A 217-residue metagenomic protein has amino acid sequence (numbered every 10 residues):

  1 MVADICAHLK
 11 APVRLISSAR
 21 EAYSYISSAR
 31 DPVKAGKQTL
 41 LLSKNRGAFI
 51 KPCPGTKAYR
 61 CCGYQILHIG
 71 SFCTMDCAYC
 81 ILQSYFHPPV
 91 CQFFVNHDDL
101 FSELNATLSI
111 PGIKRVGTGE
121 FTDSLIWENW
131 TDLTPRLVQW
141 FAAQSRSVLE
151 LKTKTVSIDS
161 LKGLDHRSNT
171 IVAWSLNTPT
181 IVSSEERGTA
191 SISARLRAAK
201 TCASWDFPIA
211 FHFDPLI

Functional and structural regions predicted by a protein language model:
M1-G63: Flexible, acidic/Gly-rich N-terminal and inter-domain linker regions that tether and position cofactor-handling modules
V13, L149, I209: Hydrophobic anchor at the start of a short beta-strand that flanks the dinucleotide cofactor-binding loop
L41-C61, A78-S175, T201: Conserved Radical SAM active-site core
L67-C77: Cysteine-centered iron-sulfur cluster-binding motifs in ferredoxin-type domains/subunits of redox enzymes
T170-V172, I181-E186: PAPS-dependent sulfotransferase catalytic domain
T180-I181, G188, A203-I217: Conserved strand-turn element in the central/C-terminal portion of the radical SAM core barrel that lines
E185-S193: Gly/Pro-rich active-site loop or hairpin
I192-C202: Basic, amphipathic alpha-helical patches used to engage nucleic acids or provide basic targeting signals, exemplified
